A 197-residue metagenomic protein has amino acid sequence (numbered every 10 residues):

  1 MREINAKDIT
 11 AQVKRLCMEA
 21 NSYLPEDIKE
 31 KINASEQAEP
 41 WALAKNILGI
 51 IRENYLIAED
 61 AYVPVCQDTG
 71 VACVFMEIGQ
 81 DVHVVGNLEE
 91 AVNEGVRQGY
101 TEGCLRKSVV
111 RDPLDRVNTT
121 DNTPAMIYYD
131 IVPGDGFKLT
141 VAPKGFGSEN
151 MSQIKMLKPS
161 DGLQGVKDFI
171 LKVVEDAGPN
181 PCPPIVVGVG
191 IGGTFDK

Functional and structural regions predicted by a protein language model:
M1-V189, T194-K197: Non-transmembrane, aqueous-exposed alpha-helical and coiled segments at domain scale
